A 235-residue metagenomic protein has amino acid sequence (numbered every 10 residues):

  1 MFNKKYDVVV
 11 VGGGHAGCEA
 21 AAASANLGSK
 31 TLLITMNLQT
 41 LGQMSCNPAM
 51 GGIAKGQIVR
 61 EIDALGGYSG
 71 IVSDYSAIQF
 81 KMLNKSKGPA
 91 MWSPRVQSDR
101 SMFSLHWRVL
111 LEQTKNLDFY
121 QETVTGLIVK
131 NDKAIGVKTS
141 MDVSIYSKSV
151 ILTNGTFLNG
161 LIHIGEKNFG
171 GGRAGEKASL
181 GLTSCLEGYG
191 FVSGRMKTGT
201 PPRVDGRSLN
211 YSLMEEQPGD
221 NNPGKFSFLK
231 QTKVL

Functional and structural regions predicted by a protein language model:
F2-A16: Beta1/beta-strand and adjacent pyrophosphate-binding region of the FAD-binding site in flavoprotein oxidoreductases
K5, A22-G126, K130, M141 (+3 more regions): Conserved N-terminal/central alpha/beta ligand/cofactor-binding core
D7, I135, K148: Conserved acidic residues
V10, A20-A21, A134: Conserved phosphate-binding elements of NTP-dependent enzyme cores
V11, S144-G155: Short hydrophobic core segments
G136-S140: Short beta-strand segments that buttress and anchor functional surface loops
